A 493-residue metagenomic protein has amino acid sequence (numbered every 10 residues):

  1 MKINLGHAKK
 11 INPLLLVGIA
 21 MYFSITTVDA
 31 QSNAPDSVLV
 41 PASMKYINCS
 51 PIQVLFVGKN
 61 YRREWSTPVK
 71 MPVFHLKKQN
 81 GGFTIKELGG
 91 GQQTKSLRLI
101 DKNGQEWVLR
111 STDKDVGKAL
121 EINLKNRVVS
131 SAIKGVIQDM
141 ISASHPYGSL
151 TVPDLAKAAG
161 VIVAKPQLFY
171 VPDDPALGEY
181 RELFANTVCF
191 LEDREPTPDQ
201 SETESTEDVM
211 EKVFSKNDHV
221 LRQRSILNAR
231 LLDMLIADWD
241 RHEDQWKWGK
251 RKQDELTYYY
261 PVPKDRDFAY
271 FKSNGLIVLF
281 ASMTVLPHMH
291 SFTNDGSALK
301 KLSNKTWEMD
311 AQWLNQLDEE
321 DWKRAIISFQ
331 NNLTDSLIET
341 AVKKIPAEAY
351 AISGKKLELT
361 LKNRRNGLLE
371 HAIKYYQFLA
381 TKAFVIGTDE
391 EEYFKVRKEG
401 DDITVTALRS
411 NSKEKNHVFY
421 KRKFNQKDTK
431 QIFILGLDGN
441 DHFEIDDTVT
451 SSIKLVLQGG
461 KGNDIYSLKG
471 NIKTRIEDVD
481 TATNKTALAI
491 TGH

Functional and structural regions predicted by a protein language model:
M1-S32: Bacterial Sec-dependent N-terminal signal peptides
Q31-W65, K95: N-terminal targeting/trafficking signals and adjacent low-complexity tails
P72-E207, D233, A237-D238, Y258-S297 (+1 more regions): Conserved ATP-binding subdomain of kinase catalytic cores across diverse folds
N103, S111-D113, Q167-Y170, D389 (+5 more regions): A mature extracytoplasmic/lumenal domain signature
I141-S142, K250-K421, K427-Q431, I445 (+4 more regions): C-terminal catalytic region of ATP-dependent kinase domains
V152, V220-R241: Conserved kinase catalytic-core helix
Q245-G249: Conserved protein-kinase catalytic-loop segment immediately C-terminal to the catalytic Asp of the HRD motif
L435, V456-Q458, E477: Short beta-strand elements of solenoid repeat domains
